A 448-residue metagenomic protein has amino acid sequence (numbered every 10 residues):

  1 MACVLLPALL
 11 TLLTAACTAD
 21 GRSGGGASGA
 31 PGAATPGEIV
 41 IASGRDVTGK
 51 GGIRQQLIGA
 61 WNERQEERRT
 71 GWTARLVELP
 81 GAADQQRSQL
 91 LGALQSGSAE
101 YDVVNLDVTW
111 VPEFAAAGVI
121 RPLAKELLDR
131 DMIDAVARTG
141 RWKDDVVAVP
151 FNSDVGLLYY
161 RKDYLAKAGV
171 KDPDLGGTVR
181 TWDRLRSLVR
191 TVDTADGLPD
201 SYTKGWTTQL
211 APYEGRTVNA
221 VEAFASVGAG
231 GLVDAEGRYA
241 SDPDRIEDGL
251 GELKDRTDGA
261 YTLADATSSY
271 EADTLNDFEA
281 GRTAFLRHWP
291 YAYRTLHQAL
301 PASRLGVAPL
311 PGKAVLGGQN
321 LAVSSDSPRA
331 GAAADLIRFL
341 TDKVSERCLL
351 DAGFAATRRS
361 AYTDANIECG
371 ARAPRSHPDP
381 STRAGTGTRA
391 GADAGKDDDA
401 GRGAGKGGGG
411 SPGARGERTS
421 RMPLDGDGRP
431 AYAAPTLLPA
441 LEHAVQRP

Functional and structural regions predicted by a protein language model:
A2-W110, R389, G395, G405: Conserved N-terminal structural module of periplasmic/extracytoplasmic solute-binding proteins
V77-Q89, T109, R180-R184, A264-E279: Short helix-initiation/N-cap motifs at beta->coil->alpha
L106-L157: Hinge/lid segment of periplasmic solute-binding proteins
A124-M132, D174-T178, K204-Y213, V227-D248 (+3 more regions): Short, solvent-exposed loop/beta-turn-alpha elements that line the ligand-binding surface or hinge of extracytoplasmic
V147-F151, G156, W182-R238: Extracytoplasmic/periplasmic solute-binding protein
V189-R190, A235-T267: Glycine-centered hinge/linker elements that transmit conformational signals in sensory and ligand-binding systems
H297-D364, T386-R389, D393-D398, K406-G408: Extracytoplasmic/periplasmic substrate-recognition and gating elements
R375-P448: C-terminal capping/gating helix-and-loop segments adjacent to ligand/active sites or protein-protein/ligand interfaces
